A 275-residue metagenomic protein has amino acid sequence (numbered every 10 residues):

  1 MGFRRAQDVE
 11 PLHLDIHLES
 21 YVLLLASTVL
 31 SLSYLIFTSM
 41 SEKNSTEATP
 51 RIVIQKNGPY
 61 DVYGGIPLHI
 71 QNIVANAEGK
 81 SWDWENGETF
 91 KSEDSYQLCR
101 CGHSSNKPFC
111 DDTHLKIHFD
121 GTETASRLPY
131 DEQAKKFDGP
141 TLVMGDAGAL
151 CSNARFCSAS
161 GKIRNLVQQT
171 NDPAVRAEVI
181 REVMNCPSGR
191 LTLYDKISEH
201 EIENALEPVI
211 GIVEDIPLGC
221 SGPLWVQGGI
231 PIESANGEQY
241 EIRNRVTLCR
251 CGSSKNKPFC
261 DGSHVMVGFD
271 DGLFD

Functional and structural regions predicted by a protein language model:
S41-I66, E203-C220, Q227-G228: Short helix-coil boundary/hinge micro-motifs
Y60-V62, Y96-C101, P108-C110, L191 (+3 more regions): Short, structured motif recognition centered on aromatic/hydrophobic residues
E85-R100, Q133-N153, I163-R181, K196-I202 (+1 more regions): Ferredoxin-like iron-sulfur electron-transfer modules
K107-H118, A154-N171, V183-S198, K257-G268: Iron-sulfur cluster-binding cysteine motifs and their immediate structural context in ferredoxin-like electron-transfer
H114-D131, V167-I180, E199-P208, H264-D275: Short cysteine/histidine-rich metal-coordination sites, predominantly Zn2+-binding motifs
D131-S158, E178-E199, V209-I230: Short Fe-S-cluster ligation motifs
